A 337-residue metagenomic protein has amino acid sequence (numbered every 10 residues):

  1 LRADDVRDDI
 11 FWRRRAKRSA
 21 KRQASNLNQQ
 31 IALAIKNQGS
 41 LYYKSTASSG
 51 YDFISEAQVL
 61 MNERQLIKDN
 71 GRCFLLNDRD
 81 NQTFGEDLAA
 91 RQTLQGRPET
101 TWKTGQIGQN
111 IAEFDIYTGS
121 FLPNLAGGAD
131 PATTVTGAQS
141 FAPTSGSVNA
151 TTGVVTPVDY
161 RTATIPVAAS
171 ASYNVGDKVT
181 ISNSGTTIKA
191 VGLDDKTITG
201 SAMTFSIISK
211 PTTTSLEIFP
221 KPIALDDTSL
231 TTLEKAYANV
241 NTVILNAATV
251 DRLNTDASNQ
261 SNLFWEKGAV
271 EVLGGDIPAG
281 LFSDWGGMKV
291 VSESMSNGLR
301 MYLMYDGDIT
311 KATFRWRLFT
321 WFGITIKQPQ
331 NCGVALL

Functional and structural regions predicted by a protein language model:
L1-E56, N62-D80, I107-T118, T310-F322: Long, contiguous amphipathic alpha-helices that act as assembly "spine/axial" helices in icosahedral shell and virion
D9-I10, I165-A169, L303-T310: Exposed beta-sheet edge/beta-hairpin loop segments within beta-rich domains
Q30, N37-Q38, D194, A247-A248 (+1 more regions): Residue-level signal for alpha-helical context at structural boundaries
F53-E56, V154-A163, S294-L299: Short linear interaction motifs
T83-F219, L225, V334-L336: Autoprocessing Asn-cyclization modules and mimics
L94-A132, A236-L337: Protruding loop/beta-arch "assembly-hinge" segments enriched in small, turn-prone residues
T187-I188, A224-D226, Q260, V270: Short beta-strands and strand-coil junctions in structured, solvent-facing domains, enriched
S215-L245, T249: Short solvent-exposed strand/turn elements
